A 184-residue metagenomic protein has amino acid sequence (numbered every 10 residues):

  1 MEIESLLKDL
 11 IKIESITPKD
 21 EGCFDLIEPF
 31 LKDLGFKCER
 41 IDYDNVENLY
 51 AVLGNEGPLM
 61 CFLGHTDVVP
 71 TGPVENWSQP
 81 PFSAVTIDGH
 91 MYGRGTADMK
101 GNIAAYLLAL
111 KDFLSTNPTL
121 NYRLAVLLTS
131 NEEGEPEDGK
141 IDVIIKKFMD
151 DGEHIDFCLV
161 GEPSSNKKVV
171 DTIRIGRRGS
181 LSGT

Functional and structural regions predicted by a protein language model:
M1-T96, L114-L120: Acidic/His- and Gly-rich active-site-bordering loop/insert found across diverse amide/peptide-bond hydrolases
I16, D20, T66, G95-A97 (+4 more regions): Gly/Ser/Thr-rich beta-alpha loop segments that engage phosphate groups in nucleotides
F30-K32, S83, I141, K147 (+1 more regions): A generic membrane alpha-helix/interface feature
G35, T66, T172, R177-R178: Secretory-pathway/membrane protein signature
K100-G176: Acidic/histidine-rich catalytic neighborhood of metal-dependent amide-processing enzymes
R178-T184: Short, intrinsically disordered, charge-balanced linker/junction segments flanking boundaries in proteins
